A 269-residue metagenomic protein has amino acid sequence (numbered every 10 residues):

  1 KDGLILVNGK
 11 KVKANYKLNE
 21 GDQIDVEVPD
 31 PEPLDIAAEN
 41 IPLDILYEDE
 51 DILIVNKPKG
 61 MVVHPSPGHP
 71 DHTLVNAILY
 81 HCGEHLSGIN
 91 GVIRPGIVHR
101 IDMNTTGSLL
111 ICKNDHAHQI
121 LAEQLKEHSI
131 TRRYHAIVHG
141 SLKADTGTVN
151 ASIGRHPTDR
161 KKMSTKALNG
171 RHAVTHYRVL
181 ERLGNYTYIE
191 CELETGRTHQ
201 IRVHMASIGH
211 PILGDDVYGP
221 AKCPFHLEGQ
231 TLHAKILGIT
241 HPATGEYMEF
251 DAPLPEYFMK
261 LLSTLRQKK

Functional and structural regions predicted by a protein language model:
K1-T148, S152-P157, E256-R266: RNA pseudouridine synthases
K13-K17, E190, G229: Short, surface-exposed secondary-structure edge patches
I45, V138, H176-V179, I212: Conserved hydrophobic positions within beta-strands
L86, G209-L213: Post-Walker A helix-loop "phosphate-sensing" segment adjacent to the P-loop in P-loop NTPases
G91-E123, T131, H135, N150 (+2 more regions): The conserved catalytic core of RNA pseudouridine synthases
G214-H226: Short, surface-exposed loop/helix-turn segments at secondary-structure junctions that function as lids/hinges flanking
H226-A234: Active-site-adjacent capping/gating segments
